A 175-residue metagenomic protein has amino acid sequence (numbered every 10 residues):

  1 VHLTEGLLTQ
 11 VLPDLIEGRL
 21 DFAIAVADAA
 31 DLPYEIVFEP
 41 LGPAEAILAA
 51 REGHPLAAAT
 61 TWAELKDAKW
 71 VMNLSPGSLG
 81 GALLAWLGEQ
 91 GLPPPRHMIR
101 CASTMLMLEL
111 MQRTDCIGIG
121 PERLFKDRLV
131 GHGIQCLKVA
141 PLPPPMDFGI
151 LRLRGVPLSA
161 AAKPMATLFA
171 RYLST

Functional and structural regions predicted by a protein language model:
V1-G6, P94-S103: Short beta-strand-to-loop elements that line the ligand-binding cleft of bilobed periplasmic-binding protein-like
V1-L32: Central regulatory/effector-binding core of bacterial HTH transcription factors
L7-L8, I24-A29, R51-E52, S103 (+1 more regions): Beta->alpha turn/N-cap motifs
L12, I16, F38, W62 (+1 more regions): Short hydrophobic/charged patches on amphipathic alpha-helices used for structural packing and interfaces
L32-E39, A44, M105-G155: Beta-alpha-beta core module
A49-P55, F148-L158: A bilobed periplasmic-binding-protein/Venus flytrap-type ligand-binding module shared by bacterial periplasmic
L56, T60, A68-Q90, L158-L168 (+1 more regions): Secondary-structure junction motif
